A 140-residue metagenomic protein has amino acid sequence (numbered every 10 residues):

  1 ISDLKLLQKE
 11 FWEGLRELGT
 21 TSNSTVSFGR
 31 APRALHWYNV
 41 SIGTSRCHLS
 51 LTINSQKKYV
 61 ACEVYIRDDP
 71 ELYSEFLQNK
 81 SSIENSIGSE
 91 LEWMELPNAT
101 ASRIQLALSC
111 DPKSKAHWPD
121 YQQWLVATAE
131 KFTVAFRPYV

Functional and structural regions predicted by a protein language model:
I1-L6, L51-V60, Q122-V140: Generic hydrophobic segment detector
S2-D111: Polyanion-binding interface signature
Q78-G88, C110-V140: Ampiphathic alpha-helical segments that act as solvent-exposed interaction surfaces
